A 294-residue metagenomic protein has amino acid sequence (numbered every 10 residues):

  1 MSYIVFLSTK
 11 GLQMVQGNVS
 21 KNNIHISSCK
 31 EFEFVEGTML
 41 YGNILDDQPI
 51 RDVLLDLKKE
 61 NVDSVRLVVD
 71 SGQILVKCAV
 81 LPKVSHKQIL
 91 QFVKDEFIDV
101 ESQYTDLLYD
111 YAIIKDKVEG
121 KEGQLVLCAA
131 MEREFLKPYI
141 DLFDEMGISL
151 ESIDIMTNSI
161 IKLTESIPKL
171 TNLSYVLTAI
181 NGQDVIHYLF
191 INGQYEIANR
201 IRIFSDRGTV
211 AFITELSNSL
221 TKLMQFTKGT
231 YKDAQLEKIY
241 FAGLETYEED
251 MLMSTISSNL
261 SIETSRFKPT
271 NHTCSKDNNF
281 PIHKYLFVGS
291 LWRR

Functional and structural regions predicted by a protein language model:
M1-E96, I114-D116, E122, L136-K137 (+1 more regions): Non-catalytic, solvent-exposed interaction/assembly segments
Y3-S28, K121-M224: Small-residue (GG/TT-enriched) beta-loop-alpha framework at ligand/catalytic clefts
L45, G123, E165-K169, K276-L286: Short, surface-exposed amphipathic charged segments that create phosphate/polyanion-binding patches used for binding
P49-L57, E215-K228: Short, well-ordered amphipathic alpha-helical segments that serve as non-catalytic structural scaffolds within diverse
E60-I74, S149-S152, Y231-E245: Short glycine-rich phosphate-binding loop at a beta-alpha junction
V69-S166, R266-T273: Active-site neighborhood for divalent-cation/phosphate handling
S159, S265-R294: Glycine-rich phosphate-binding/hydrolytic loop that grips phosphoryl groups
L236-I262: Glycine-rich phosphate-binding loops at beta-strand->alpha-helix junctions
